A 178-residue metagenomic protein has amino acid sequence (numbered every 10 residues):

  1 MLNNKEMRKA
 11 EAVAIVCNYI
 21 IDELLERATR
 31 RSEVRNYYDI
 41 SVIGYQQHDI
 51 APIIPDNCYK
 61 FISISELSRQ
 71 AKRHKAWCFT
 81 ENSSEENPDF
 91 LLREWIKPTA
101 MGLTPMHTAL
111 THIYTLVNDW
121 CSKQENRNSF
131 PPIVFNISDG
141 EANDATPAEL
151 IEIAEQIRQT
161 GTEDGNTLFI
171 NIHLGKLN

Functional and structural regions predicted by a protein language model:
M1-N178: Acidic, low-complexity intrinsically disordered regions
